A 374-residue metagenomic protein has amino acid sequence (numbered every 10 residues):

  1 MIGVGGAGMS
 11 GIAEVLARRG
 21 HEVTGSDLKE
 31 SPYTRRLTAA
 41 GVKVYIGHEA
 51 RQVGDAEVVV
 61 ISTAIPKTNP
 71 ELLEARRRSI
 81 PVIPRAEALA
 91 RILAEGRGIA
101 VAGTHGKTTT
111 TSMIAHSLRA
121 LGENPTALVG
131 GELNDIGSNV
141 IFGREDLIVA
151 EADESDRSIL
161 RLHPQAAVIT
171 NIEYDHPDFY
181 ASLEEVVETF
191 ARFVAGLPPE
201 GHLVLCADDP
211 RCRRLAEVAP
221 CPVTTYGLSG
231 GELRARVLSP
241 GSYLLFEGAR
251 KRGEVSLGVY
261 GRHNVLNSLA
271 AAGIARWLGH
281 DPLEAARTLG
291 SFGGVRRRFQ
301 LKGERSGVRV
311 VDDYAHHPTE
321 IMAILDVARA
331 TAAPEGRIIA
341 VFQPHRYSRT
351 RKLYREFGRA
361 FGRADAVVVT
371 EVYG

Functional and structural regions predicted by a protein language model:
M1-V4: Conserved N-terminal Rossmann-fold NAD(P)-binding element of oxidoreductases
G8, V15, R19, G248-A366: Nucleotide phosphate-binding/pyrophosphate-handling subdomain across enzymes that bind or process nucleotide phosphates
V15-R18, T38, Q52, T63-A207 (+2 more regions): Phosphate-binding loop of NTP-binding sites
R19-R36, P125: NAD(P)-binding Rossmann-fold cofactor-contacting core
H21-L28, H202-A207, I339-Q343, R363-G374: Short internal beta-strands
T24-L28, Y45-H48, I83-A90, A127-G131 (+4 more regions): Beta-strand->loop->alpha-helix junctions that form or flank phosphate-binding loops in nucleotide-handling enzymes
T38-G54: Glycine-rich, highly charged phosphate/nucleotide-binding loops
E57-V58, A166, H202, R337: Structural motif
